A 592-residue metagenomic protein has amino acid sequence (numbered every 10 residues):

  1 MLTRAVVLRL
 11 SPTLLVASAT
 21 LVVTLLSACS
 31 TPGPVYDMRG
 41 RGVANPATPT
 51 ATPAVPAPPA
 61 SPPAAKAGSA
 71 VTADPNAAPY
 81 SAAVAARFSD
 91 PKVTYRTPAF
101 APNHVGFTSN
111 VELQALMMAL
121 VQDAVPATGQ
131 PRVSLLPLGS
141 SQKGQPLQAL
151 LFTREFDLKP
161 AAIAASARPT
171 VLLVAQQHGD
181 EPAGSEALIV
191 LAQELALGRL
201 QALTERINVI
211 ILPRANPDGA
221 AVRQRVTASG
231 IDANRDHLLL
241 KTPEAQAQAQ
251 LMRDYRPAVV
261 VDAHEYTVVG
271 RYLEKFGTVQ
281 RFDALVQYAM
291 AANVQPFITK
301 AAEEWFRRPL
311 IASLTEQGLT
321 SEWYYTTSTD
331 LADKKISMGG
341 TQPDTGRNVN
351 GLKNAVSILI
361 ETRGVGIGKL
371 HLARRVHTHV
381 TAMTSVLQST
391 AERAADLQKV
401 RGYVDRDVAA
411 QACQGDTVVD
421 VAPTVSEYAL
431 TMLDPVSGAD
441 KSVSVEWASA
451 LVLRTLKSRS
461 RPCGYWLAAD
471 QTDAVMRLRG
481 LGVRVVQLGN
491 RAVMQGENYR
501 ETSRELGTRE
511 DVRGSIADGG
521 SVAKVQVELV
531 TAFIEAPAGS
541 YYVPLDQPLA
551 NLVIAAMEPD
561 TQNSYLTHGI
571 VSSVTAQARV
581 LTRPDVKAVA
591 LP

Functional and structural regions predicted by a protein language model:
L2-R4, R9, C29-P592: M14 metallocarboxypeptidase catalytic domain recognition
L8-V22: Sec-dependent N-terminal signal peptides
